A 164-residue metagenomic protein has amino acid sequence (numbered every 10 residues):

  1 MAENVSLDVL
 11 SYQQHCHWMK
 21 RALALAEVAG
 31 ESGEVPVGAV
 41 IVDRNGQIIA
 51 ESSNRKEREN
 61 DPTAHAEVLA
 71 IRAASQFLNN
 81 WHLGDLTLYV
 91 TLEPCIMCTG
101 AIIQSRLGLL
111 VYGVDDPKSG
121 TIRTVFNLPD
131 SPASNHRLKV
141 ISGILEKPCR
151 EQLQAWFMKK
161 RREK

Functional and structural regions predicted by a protein language model:
M1-S32, P94-K164: Zinc-dependent deaminase
A22, G38, A70: Conserved hydrophobic/aromatic pocket- or pore-lining residues that grip, position, or stack substrates in active sites
G33-V37, G84: Short, basic and Ser/Thr-rich N-terminal targeting/leader segments
V37-G46: Short beta-strand scaffold segments in enzyme catalytic cores
R58-V68: A short, polar/charged loop-to-alpha-helix boundary motif
N80-L92: Immediate flanking context of iron-sulfur cluster ligation sites
